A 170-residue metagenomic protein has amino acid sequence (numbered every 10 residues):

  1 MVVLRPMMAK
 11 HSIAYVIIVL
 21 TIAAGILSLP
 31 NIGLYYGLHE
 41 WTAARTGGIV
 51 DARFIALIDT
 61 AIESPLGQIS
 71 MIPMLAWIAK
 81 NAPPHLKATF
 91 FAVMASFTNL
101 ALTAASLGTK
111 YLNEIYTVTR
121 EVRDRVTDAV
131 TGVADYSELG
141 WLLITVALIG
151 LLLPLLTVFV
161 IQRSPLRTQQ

Functional and structural regions predicted by a protein language model:
M1-V19, N113: Helix-to-loop junctions at the C-terminal end of transmembrane segments in multipass secondary transporters
Y15-V16, N113-L151: A membrane-interface helix-boundary motif in multi-pass transporters
I22-I49: C-terminal ends and interior cores of transmembrane alpha-helices in multi-pass membrane transporters/permeases
G33-L38, D135-Q170: Multi-pass alpha-helical transporter architecture, strongest for 12-TM Major Facilitator/SLC carriers used
E40-P73: Hydrophobic core of transmembrane alpha-helices in multi-pass small-molecule transporters, especially MFS/SLC-type
R53-F54, A82-A95: Loop-to-transmembrane helix entry/capping segments in MFS-fold secondary transporters and related SLC/MFSD carriers
I69-P83, T89: Intracellular juxtamembrane helix-capping segments at the cytosolic ends of symmetry-related transmembrane helices
A95-S106: Glycine-rich segments within core transmembrane alpha-helices of 12-TM secondary carriers
